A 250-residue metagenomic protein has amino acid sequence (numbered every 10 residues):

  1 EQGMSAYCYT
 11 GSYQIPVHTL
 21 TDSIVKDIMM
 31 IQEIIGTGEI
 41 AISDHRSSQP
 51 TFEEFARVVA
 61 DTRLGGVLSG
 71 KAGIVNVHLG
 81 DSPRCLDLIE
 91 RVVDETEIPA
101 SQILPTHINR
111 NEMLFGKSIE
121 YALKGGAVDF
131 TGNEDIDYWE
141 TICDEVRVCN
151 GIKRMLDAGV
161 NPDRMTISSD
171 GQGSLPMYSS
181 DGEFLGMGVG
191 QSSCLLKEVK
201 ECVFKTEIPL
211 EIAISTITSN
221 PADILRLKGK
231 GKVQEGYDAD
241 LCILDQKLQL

Functional and structural regions predicted by a protein language model:
E1, L244-L250: Short, intrinsically disordered, charge-balanced linker/junction segments flanking boundaries in proteins
E1-E54: Divalent-metal coordination cores built from histidine and acidic residues
S5, I74, A127, P209 (+1 more regions): Residue-level detector of anion-binding/catalytic polar loops
Y13-Q14, D135, I217: Conserved beta-strand edge residues that scaffold enzyme active sites
V17-T19, E140, A222: Short Asp/Glu-rich motifs
R46-S47, E54, A60-Y178, F184-L185: Active-site core of metal-dependent hydrolases
T51-V58, K71, R84-L88, L114-K117 (+8 more regions): General structural feature for long, well-ordered alpha-helical segments within catalytic domains of soluble enzymes
D157-L244: His/Asp/Glu-enriched, well-ordered alpha-helical/loop segment that forms or immediately abuts the divalent-metal
